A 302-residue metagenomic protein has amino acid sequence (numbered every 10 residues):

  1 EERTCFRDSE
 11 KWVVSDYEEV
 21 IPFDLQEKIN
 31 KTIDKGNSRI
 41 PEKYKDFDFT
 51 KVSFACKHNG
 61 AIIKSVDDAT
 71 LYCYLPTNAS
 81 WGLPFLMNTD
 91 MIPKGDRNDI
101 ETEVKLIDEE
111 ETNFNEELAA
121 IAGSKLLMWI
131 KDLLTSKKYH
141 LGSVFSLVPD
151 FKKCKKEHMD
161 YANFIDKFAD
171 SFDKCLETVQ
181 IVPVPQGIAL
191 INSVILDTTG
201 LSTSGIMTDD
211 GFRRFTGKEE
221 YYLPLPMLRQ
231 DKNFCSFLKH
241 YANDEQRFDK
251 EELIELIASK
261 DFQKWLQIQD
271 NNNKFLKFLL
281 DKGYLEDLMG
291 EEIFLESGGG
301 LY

Functional and structural regions predicted by a protein language model:
E1-Y302: GHKL/Bergerat-fold ATPase module
